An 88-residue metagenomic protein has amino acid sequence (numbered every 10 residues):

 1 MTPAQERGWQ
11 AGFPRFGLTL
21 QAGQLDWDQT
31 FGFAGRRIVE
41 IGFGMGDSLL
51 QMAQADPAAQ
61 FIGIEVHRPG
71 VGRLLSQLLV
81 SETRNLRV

Functional and structural regions predicted by a protein language model:
M1-V39, M45-D56: S-adenosyl-L-methionine
F33-V88: SAM cofactor-binding core of SAM-dependent methyltransferases, primarily the Rossmann-like beta-alpha-beta module
